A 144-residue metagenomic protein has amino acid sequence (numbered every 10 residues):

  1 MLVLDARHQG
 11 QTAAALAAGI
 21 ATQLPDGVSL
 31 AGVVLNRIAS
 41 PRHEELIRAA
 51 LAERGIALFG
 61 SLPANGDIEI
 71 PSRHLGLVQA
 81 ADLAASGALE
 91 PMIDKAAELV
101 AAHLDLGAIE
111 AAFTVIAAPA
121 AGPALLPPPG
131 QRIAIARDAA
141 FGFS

Functional and structural regions predicted by a protein language model:
M1-R7: Inter-motif core of Ras-like GTPase G domains
A6, R37, R137-A140: Residue-level signal for short, function-critical loop segments
G10-L125: Internal gly/pro-rich beta-alpha loop/helix module that stabilizes soluble enzyme cofactors or their anionic handles
P128: A C-terminal functional module that forms or caps the active site or interfaces directly with catalytic machinery
Q131-S144: Glycine-rich phosphate/diphosphate-binding loop of Rossmann-like nucleotide-binding domains
